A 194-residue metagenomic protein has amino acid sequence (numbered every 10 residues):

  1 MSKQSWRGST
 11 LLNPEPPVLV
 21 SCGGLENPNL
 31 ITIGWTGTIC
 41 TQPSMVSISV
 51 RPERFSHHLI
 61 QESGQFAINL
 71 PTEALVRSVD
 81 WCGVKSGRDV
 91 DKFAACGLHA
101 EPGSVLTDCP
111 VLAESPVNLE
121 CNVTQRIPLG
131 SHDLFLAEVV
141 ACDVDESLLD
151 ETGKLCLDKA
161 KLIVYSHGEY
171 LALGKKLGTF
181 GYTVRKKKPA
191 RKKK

Functional and structural regions predicted by a protein language model:
M1-K194: Basic, polyanion-binding surface patches
